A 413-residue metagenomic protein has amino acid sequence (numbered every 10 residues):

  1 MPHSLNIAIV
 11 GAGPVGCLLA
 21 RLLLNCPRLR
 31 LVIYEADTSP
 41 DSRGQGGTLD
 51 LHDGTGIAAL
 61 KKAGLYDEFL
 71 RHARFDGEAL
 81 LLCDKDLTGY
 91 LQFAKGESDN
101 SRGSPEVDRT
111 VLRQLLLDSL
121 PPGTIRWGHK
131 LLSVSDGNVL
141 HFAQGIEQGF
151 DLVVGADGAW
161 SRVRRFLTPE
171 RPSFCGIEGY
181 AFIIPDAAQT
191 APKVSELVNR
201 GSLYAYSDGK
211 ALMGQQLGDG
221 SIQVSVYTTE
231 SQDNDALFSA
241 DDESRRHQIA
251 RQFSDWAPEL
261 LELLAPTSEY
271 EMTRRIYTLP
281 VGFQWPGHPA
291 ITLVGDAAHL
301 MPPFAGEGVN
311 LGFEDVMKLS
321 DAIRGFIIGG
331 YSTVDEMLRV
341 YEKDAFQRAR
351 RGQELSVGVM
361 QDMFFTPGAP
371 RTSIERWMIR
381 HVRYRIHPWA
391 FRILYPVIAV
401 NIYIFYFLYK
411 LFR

Functional and structural regions predicted by a protein language model:
P2-I7, L22-L24, G46, D50-A187 (+2 more regions): Conserved N-terminal helical subregion
H3, R71, E262, A305 (+1 more regions): C-terminal helical "tail/cap" subdomain of flavin- and related membrane-associated enzymes
I9-L22, Y34-D37, V154-G155, Y180 (+1 more regions): Conserved mid-domain beta->alpha element of the FAD-binding
L24-Q45: Glycine-rich FAD pyrophosphate-binding loop
T38-S42, F93-N100, S231-D235, M363 (+1 more regions): Short glycine/proline- and charge-enriched loop/turn segments that cap or connect secondary-structure elements
D41-S42, V163-R164, M301-P303: Conserved protein kinase catalytic core
L91-S104, D108, R113, P185-T273: Conserved FAD/dinucleotide-binding core of flavoprotein oxidoreductases
W160-S161, A181, K210-M213, A298-H299: Histidine-centered metal-chelating micro-motifs
